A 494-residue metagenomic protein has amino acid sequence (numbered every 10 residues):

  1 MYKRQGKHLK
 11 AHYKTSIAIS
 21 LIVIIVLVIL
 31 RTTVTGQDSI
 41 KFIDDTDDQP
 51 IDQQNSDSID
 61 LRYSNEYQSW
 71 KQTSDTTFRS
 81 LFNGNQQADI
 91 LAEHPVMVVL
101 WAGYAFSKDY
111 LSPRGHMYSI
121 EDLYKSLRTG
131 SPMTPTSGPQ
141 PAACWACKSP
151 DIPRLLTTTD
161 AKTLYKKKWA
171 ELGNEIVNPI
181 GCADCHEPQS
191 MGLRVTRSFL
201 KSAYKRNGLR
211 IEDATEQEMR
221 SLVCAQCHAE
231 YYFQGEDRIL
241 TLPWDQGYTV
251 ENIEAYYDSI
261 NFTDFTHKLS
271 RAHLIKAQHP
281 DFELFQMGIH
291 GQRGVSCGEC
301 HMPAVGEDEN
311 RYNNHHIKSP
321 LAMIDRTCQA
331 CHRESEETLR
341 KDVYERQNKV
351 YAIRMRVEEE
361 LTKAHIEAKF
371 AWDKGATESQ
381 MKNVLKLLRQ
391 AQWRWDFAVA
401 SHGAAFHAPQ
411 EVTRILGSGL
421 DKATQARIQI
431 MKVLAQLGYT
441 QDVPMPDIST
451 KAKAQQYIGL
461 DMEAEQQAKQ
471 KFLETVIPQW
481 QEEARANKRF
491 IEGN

Functional and structural regions predicted by a protein language model:
R4-G6, K10, K14-A18, L27-I120 (+2 more regions): Primarily the internal scaffold of c-type cytochrome electron-transfer domains, especially repeated/multiheme c-type
S20-I22: Alpha-helical transmembrane segments
Y124-R128: Eukaryotic beta-rich interaction modules
T129, T134-L155, D160: A cross-kingdom signal targeting lumenal/periplasmic-facing segments of multi-pass membrane and secretory-pathway
E483-N494: Extended, compositionally biased alpha-helical segments that mediate assembly or anchoring
